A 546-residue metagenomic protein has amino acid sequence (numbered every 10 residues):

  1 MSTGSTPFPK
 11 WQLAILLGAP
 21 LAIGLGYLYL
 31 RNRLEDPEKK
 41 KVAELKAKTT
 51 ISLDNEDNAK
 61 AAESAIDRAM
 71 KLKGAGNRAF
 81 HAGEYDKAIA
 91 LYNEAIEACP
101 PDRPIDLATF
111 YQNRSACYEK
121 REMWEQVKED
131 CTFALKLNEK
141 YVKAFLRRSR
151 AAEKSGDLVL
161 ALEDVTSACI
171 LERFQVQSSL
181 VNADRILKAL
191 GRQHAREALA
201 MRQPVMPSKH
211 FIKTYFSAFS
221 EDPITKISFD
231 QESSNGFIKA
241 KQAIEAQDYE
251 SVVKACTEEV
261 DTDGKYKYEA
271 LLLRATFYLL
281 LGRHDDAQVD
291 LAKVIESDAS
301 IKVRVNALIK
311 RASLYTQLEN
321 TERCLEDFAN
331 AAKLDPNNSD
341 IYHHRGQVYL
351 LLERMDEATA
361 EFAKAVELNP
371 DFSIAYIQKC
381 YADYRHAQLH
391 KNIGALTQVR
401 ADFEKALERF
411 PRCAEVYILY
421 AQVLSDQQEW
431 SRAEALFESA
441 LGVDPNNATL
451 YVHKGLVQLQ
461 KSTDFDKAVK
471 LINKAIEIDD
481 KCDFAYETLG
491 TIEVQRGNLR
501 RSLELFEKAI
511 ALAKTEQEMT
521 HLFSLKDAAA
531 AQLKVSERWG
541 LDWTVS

Functional and structural regions predicted by a protein language model:
M1-S546: Alpha-helical tetratricopeptide repeat
